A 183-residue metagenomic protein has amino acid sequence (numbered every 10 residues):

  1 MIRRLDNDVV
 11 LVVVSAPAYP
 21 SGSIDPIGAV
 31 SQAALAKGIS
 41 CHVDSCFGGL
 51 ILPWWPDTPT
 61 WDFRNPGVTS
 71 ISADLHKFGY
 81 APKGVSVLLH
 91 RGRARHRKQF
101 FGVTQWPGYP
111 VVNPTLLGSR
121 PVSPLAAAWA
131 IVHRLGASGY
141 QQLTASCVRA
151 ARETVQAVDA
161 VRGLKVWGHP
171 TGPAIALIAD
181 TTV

Functional and structural regions predicted by a protein language model:
M1-G102: Conserved PLP-enzyme active-site core in the AAT-like
P17-A18, I131-R134, T181: Residue-level signal for short, function-critical loop segments
D57, W61-T171: Active-site C-terminal subdomain of aminotransferase-like
A151, T181-V183: Short amphipathic alpha-helix segments
P170-D180: A short beta-alpha structural unit
